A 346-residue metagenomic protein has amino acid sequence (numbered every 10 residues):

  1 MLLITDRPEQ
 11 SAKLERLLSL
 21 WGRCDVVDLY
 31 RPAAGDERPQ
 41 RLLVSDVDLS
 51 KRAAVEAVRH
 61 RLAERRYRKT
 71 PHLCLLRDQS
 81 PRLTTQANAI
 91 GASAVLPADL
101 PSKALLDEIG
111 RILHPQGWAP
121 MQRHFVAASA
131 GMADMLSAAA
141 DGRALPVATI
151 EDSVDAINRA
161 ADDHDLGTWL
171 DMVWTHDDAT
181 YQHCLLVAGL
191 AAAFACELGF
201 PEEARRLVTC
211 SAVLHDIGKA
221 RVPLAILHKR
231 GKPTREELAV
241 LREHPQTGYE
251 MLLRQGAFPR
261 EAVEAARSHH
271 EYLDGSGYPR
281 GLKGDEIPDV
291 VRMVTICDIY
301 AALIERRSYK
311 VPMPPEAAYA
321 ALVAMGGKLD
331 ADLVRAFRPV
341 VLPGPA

Functional and structural regions predicted by a protein language model:
M1-V173: Non-catalytic interface/linker regions that flank or bridge core catalytic/transmembrane domains
D25-V27, A192, S276-Y278: Short gly/ser/thr-rich secondary-structure transition/capping motifs
I112-P115, V340, G344: Phosphate/oxyanion-binding loops and surfaces in catalytic or ligand/nucleic-acid-binding neighborhoods
H114-A239, E250-L253, E261: Acidic/His-rich, divalent-metal-binding segments that scaffold phosphate/diphosphate chemistry
V187, L207-V222, P233-R335, P343-A346: Alpha-helical scaffolding flanking metal-ion-dependent phosphate/phosphodiester catalytic sites
